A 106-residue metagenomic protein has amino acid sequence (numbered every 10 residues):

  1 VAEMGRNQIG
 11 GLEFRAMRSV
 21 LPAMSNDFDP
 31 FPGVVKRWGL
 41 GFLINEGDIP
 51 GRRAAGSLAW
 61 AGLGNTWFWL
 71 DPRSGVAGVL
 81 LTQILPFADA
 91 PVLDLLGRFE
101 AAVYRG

Functional and structural regions predicted by a protein language model:
V1-G106: Catalytic loop of the DD-peptidase/beta-lactamase superfamily, centered on the K-T-G motif and neighboring
